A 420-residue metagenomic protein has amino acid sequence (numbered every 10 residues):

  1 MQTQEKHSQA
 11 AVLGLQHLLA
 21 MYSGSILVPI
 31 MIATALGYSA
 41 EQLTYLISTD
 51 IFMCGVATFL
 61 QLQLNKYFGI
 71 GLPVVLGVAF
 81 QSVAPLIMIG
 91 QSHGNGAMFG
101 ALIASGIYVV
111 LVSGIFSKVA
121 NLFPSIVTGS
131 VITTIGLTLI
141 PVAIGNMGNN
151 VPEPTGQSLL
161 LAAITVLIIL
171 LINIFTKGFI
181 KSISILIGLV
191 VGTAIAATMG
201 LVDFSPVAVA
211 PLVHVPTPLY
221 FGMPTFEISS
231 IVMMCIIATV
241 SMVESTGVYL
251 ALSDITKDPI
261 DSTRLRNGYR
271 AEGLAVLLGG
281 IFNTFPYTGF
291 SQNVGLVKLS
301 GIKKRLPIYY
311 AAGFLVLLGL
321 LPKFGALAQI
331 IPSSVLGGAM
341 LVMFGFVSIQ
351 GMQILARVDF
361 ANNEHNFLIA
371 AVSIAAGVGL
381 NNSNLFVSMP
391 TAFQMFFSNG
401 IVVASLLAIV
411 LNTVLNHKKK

Functional and structural regions predicted by a protein language model:
M1-Q9: Short, Lys/Arg-rich, polar N-terminal cytosolic tail immediately upstream of the first transmembrane signal-anchor
H7, A33-G71, M233-R305: Membrane-embedded helical hairpins/re-entrant loop segments and their flanking transmembrane helices within multi-pass
S8-A20, S25, G156-V166, I183-S184 (+3 more regions): Hydrophobic, membrane-embedded alpha-helices of multi-pass small-molecule transporters
G14-M31, V75-S82, A375: The first (N-terminal) embedded transmembrane alpha-helix
S25-P29, A33, T165-F175, I183 (+4 more regions): Juxtamembrane interface elements at the cytosolic ends of transmembrane helices in multi-pass membrane proteins
Y45, Y67-F80, N121-S130, K181-L186 (+3 more regions): Short, non-helical or kinked segments that cap or interrupt transmembrane helices
I70-G100: Membrane-interface helix-loop-helix modules in multi-pass membrane proteins
I89-S205, A312, L317-K420: Membrane-embedded alpha-helical modules
